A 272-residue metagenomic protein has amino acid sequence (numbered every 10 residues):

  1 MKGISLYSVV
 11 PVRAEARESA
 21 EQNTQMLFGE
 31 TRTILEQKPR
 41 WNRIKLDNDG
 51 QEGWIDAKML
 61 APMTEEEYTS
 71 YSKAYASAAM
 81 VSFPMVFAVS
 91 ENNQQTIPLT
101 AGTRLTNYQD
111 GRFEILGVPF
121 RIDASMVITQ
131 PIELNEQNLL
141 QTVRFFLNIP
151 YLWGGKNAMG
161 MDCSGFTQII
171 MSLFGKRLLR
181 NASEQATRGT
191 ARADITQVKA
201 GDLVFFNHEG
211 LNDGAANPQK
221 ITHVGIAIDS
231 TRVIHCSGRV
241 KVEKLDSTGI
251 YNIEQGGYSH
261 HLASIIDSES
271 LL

Functional and structural regions predicted by a protein language model:
M1-Y7, R17, T24, E30-T31 (+3 more regions): Boundary regions of SH3-family modules and the immediately adjacent low-complexity/disordered segments in eukaryotic
Q22, Q95, A191-D194: Short, conserved secondary-structure segments in the cores of folded domains
T33, T103-T106, F205, I226 (+1 more regions): Hydrophobic beta-strand signal
E36, Q109, N207-H208, S237: Conserved "cap/hinge" positions at secondary-structure junctions
A61-P62, I128-T129, R192, P218-H223 (+1 more regions): Aromatic- and glycine-rich peptidoglycan recognition patches
Y151-A200: Catalytic cysteine-centered active-site loop
T196-D213: Hydrophobic/aromatic-rich core segments of domains that either
